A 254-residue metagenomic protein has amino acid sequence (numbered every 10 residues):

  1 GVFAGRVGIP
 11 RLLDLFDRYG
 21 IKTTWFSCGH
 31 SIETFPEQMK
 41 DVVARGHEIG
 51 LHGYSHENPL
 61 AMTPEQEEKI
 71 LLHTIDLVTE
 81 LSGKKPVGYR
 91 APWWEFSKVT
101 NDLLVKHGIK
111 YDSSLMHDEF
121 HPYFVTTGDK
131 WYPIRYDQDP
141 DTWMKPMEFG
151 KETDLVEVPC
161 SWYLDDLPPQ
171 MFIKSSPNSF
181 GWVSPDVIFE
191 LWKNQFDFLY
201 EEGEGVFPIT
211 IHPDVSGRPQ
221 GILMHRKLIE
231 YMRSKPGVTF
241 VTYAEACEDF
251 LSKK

Functional and structural regions predicted by a protein language model:
G1-E48, E230-M232: Active-site beta->alpha N-cap acidic-glycine motif
V2-R6, T24-P36, E57-E68, R90-K98 (+2 more regions): Acidic-and-aromatic substrate-binding clefts and catalytic sites of carbohydrate-active enzymes
I9-L13, P36-M39, E68-I75, N101 (+2 more regions): Generic structural signal for well-ordered alpha-helices, preferentially at hydrophobic/aromatic core positions
F16, I49-H52, Y89, L104 (+3 more regions): Conserved, mostly hydrophobic/aromatic
R18, W182-K254: C-terminal domain-boundary segment and adjacent tail
T23, I49, Y111, T239-F240: Hydrophobic beta-strand scaffold residues
C28-H30, Y54-H56, A91-W94, M116 (+3 more regions): Active-site beta-loop-alpha junctions enriched in small/polar residues
T79, K84-E202: Active-site-adjacent pocket scaffolds in enzyme catalytic domains
